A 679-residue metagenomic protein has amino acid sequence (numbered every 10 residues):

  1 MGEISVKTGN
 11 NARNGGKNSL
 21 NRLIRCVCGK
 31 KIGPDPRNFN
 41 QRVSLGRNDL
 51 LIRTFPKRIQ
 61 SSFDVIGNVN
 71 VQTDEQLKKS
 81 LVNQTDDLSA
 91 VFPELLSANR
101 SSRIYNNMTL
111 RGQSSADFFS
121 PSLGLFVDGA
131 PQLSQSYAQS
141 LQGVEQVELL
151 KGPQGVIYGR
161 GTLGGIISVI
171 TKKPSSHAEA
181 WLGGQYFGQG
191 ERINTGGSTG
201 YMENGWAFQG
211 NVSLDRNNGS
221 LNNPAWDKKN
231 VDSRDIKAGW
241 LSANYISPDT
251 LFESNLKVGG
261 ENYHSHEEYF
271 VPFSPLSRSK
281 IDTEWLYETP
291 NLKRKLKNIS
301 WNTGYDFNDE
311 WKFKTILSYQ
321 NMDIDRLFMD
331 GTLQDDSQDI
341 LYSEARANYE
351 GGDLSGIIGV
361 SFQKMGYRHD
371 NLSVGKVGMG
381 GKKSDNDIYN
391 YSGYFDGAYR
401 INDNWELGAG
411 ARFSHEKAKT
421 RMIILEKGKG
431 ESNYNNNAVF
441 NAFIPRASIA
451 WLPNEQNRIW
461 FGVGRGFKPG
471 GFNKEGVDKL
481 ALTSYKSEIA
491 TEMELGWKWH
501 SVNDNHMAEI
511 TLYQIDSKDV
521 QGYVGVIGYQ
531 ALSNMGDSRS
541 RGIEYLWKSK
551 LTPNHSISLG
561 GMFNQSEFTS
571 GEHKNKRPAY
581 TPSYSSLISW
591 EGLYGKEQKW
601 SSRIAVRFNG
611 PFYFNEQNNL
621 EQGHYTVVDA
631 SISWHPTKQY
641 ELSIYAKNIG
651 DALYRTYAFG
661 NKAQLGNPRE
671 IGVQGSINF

Functional and structural regions predicted by a protein language model:
P56-K57, D86-A130: Extracytoplasmic beta-strand/coil segments of soluble accessory domains associated with Gram-negative outer-membrane
P56-K57, T85-L88, N107-R111, F126 (+3 more regions): N-terminal periplasmic accessory domains that precede and gate Gram-negative outer-membrane beta-barrel machines
D128-P153: Short acidic/polar hinge/loop motifs at secondary-structure boundaries that mediate gating or recognition
E179-W181, Y186-N217, A225-H266, R294-K297 (+7 more regions): Transmembrane beta-barrel wall of Gram-negative outer-membrane proteins
G200, N348, G397-R400, F461 (+2 more regions): Conserved C-terminal beta-signal and adjacent last beta-strands/turns of outer-membrane beta-barrel proteins
N262-R278, K364-S373, K417-K427, N437 (+6 more regions): Surface-exposed extracellular loop regions of Gram-negative outer-membrane beta-barrel proteins, predominantly
N302-F328, L452, R458-G464, K486-K550 (+2 more regions): Membrane-embedded beta-barrel scaffold of Gram-negative outer-membrane proteins
D403, L407, H415, E509 (+5 more regions): Gram-negative outer-membrane beta-barrel transporters
